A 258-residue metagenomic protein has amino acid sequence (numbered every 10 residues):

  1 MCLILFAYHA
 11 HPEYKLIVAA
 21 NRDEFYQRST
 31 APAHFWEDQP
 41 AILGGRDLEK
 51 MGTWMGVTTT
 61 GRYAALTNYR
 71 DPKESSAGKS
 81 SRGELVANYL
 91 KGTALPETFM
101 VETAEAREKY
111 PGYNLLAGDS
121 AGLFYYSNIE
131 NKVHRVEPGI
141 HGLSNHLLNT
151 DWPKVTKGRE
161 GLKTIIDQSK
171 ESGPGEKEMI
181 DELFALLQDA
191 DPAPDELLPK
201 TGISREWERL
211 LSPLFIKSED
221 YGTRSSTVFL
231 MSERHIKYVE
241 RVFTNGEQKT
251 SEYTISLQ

Functional and structural regions predicted by a protein language model:
M1-Q258: N-terminal nucleophile
